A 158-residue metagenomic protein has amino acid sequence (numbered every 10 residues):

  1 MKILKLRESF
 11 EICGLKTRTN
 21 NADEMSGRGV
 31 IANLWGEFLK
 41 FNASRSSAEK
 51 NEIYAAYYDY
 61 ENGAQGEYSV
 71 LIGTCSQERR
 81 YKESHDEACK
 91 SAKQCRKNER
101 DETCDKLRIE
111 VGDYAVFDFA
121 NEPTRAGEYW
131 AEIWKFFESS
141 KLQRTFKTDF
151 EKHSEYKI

Functional and structural regions predicted by a protein language model:
M1-I158: A solvent-exposed interaction/effector surface
